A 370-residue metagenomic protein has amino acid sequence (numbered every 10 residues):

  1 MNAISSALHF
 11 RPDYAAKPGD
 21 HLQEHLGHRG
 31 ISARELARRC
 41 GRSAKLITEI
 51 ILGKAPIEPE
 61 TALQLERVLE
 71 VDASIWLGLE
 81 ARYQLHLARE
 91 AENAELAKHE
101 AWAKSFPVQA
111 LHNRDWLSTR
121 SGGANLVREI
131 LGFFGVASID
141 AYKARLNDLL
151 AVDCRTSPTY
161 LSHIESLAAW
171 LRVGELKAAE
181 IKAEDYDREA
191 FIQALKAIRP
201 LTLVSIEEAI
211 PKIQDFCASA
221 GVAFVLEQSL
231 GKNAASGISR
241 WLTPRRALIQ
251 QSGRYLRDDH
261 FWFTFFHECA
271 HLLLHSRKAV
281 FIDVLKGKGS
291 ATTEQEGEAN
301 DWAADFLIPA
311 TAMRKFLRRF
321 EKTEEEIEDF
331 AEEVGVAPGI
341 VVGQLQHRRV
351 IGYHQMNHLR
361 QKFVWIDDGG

Functional and structural regions predicted by a protein language model:
N2-G370: Active-site hotspot residues in diverse enzymes, especially metal/ion-binding acidic/histidine motifs
